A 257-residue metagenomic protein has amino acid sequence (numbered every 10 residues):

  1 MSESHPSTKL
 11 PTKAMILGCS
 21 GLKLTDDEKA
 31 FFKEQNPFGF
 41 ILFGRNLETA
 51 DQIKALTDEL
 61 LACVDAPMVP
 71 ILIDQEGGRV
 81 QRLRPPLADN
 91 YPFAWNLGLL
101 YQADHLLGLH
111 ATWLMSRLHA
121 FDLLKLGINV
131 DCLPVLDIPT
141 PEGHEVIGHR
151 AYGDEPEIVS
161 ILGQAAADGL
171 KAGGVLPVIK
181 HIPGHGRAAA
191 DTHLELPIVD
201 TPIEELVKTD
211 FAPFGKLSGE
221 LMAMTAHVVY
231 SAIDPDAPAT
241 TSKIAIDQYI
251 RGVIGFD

Functional and structural regions predicted by a protein language model:
S2-E28: N-terminal basic/disordered segments at the start of proteins
H5-P6, A30-F31, P213-F214, Y249: Short, flexible, glycine/charge-rich loop motifs used to bind or transfer phosphoryl groups or to couple energy/partner
K9-L10, K33, D65, L217: Extracellular/periplasmic catalytic domains that process cell-envelope and extracellular macromolecules
P11-K13, P37, I128, E220: Short, well-ordered alpha-helix to beta-strand connector turns
L17-G18, L24, R45-D65, V69 (+2 more regions): Second-shell residues forming the walls of enzyme active-site clefts
S20-K33, A111-D122, T209-A212: Short, acidic/polar
N36-V159, R187-V199, A226-D236: Enzymes and membrane/adaptor proteins characterized by extended Gly/Ser/Thr/Asp/Glu-rich, aromatic-dotted
